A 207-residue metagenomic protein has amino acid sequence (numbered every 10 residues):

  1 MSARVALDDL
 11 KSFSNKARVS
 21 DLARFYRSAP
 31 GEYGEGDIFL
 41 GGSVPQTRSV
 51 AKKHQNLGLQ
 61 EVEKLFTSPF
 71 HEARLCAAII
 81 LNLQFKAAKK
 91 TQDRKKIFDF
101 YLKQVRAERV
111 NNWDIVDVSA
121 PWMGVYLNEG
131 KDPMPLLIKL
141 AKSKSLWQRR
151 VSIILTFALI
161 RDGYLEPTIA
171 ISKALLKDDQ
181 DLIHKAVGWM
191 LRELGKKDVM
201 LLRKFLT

Functional and structural regions predicted by a protein language model:
M1-T207: Alpha-helical scaffold domains
